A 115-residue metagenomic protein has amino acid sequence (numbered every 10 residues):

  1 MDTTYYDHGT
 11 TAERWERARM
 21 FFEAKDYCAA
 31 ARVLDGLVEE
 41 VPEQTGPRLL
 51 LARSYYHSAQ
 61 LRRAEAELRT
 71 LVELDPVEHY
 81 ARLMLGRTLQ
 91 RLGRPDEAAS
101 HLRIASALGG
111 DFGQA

Functional and structural regions predicted by a protein language model:
H8-E40: Alpha-helical segment of the N-proximal tetratricopeptide repeat
E23-A24, H57, R91, L108: Register position in tetratricopeptide repeats
V38-E39, R69-E73, S106-A107: Conserved structural position within tetratricopeptide repeats
